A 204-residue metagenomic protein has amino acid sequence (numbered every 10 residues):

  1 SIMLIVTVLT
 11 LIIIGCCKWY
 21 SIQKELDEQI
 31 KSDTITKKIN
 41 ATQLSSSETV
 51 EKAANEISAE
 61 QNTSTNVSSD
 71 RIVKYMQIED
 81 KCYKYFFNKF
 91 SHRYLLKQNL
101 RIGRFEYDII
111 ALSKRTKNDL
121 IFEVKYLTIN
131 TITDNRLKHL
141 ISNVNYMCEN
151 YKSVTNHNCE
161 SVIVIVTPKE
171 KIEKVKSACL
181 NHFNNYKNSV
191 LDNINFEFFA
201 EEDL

Functional and structural regions predicted by a protein language model:
S1-E48: N-terminal alpha-helical membrane-insertion module
S1-Y20, E173-L204: Non-catalytic C-terminal interaction segments of nucleic acid-processing enzymes
D33-F105: Acidic-basic catalytic patches of nuclease active cores, encompassing PD-(D/E)XK and other metal-cofactor nuclease
K97-N99, V166, E197-E201: Conserved beta-strand termini and adjacent loop/short-helix elements that scaffold enzyme active sites in alpha/beta
F105-Y107, C159: Short, surface-exposed coil-to-beta transition loops
Y107-I109, C148: Short secondary-structure capping micro-motifs at structural edges
I110-F122: Active-site beta-strand-loop-beta-strand hairpin of nuclease catalytic cores that positions key catalytic residues
V124-K187: Catalytic cores of nucleic-acid endonucleases
